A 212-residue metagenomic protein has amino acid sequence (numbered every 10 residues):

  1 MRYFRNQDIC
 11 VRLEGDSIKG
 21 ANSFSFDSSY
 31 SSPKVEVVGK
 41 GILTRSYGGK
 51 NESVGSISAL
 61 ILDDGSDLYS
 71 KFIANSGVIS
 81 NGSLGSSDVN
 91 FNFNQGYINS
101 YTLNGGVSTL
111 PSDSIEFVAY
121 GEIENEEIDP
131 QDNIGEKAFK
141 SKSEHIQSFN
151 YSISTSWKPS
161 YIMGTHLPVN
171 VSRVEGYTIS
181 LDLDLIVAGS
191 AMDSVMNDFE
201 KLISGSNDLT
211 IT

Functional and structural regions predicted by a protein language model:
M1-T212: Signature of extracytoplasmic/envelope-associated structural regions
